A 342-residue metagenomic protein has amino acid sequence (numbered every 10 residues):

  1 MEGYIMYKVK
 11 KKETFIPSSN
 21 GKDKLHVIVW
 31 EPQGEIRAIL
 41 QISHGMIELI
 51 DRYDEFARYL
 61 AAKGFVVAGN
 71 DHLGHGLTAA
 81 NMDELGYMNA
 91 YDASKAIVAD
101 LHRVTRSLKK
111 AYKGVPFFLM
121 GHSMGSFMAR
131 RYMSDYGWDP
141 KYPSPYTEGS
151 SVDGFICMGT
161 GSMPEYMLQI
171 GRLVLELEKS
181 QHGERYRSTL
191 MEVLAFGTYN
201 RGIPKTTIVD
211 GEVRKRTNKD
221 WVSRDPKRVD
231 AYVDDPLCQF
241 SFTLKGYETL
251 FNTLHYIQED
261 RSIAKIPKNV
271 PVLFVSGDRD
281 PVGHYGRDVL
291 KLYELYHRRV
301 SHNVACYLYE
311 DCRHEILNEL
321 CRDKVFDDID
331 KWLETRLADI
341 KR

Functional and structural regions predicted by a protein language model:
M6-G34: N-terminal cap/lid segment of alpha/beta-hydrolase-fold proteins
L40-E48, S123-M124, D278-R279: Active-site glycine-rich loops that stabilize anionic/oxyanionic intermediates across multiple enzyme folds
R52-D83: Conserved alpha/beta-hydrolase
N89-K109: Alpha/beta-hydrolase active-site loop
Y112-S123: Alpha/beta-hydrolase fold nucleophile elbow
A129-L237: Alpha/beta-hydrolase-fold enzymes
F274-S276: Short beta-strand/loop motif that positions the catalytic acidic residue of the alpha/beta-hydrolase fold
R299, N303-R342: Catalytic active-site module of serine/aspartate enzymes centered on a nucleophile-bearing elbow/loop
